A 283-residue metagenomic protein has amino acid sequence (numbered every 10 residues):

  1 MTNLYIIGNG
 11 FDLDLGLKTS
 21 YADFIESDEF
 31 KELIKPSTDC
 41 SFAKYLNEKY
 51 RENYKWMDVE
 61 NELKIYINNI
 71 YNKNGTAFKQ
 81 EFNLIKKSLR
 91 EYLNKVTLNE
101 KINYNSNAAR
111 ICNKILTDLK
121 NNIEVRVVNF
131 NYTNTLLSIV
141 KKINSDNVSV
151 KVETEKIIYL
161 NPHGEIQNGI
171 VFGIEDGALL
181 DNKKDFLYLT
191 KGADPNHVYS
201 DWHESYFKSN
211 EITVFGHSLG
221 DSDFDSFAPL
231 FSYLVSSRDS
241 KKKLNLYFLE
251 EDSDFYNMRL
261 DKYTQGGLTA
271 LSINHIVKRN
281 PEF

Functional and structural regions predicted by a protein language model:
M1-I6, L13-G164, H203-K208, D221-S226 (+3 more regions): Active-site periphery "cap/insert" segments of enzyme catalytic domains
C40-N47, R51-K55, I170-S209, S222 (+1 more regions): Acidic, metal/cofactor-coordinating or nucleic-acid-engaging core segments within structured domains
N68, L189-E204, G266-F283: Contiguous hydrophobic segments
V140-G173, G177-T190, D194: Conserved binding-pocket/active-site segment within a compact domain
G216: Long, contiguous binding/interaction regions
D225-Y233, K242-F283: C-terminal regions of proteins
